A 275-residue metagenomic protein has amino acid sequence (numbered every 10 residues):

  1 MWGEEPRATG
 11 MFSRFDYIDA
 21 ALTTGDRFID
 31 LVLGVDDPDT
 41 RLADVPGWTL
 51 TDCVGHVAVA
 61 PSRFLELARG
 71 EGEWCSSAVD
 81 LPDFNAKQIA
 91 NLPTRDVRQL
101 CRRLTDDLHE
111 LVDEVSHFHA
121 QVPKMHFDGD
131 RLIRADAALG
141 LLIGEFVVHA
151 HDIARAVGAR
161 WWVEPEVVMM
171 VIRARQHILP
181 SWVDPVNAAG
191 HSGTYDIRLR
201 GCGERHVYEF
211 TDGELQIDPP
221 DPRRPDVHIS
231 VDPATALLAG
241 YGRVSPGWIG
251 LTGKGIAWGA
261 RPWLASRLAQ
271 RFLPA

Functional and structural regions predicted by a protein language model:
W2-F15, S62-M125: Short, helix-capping/interhelical loops that line the mouth of catalytic, cofactor-, or ligand-binding pockets
E5-G55, F64-E66: An N-terminal domain-cap segment
A21-F28, L50-F64, A90-V97, C101-V115 (+1 more regions): Alpha-helical transition-metal enzyme core signature, strongest for iron centers
G34-T40, S116-V122, A159: Surface-exposed helix-capping loop/turn segments at secondary-structure junctions
D37-D80, D128-D184: Short, contiguous alpha-helical
S116-H117, A156, D221-A275: C-terminal interaction segments
M169-T211: A glycine-rich beta-turn/hairpin centered on an aromatic-Pro dipeptide
G203-H228, D232: Acidic/His-leaning functional-site neighborhoods
